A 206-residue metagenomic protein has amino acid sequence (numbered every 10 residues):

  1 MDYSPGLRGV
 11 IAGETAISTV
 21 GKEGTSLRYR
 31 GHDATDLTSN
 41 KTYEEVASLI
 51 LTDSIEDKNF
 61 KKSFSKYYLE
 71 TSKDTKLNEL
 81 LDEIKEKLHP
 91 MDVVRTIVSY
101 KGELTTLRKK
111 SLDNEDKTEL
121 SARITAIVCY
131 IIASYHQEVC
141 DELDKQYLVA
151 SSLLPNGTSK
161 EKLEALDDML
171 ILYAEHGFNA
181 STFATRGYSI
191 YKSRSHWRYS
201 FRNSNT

Functional and structural regions predicted by a protein language model:
M1-T206: Hydrophobic alpha-helical bundle cores within soluble ligand-binding/oligomerization subdomains
